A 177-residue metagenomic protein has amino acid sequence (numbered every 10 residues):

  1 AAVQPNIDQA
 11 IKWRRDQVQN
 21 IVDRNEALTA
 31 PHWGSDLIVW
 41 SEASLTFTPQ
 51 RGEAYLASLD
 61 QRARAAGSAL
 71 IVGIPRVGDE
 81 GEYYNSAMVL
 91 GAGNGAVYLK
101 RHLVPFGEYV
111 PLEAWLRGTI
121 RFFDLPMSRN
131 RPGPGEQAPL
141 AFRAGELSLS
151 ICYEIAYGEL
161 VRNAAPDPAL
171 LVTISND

Functional and structural regions predicted by a protein language model:
A1-D177: Enzyme catalytic cores with a strong preference for nitrogen-chemistry domains
